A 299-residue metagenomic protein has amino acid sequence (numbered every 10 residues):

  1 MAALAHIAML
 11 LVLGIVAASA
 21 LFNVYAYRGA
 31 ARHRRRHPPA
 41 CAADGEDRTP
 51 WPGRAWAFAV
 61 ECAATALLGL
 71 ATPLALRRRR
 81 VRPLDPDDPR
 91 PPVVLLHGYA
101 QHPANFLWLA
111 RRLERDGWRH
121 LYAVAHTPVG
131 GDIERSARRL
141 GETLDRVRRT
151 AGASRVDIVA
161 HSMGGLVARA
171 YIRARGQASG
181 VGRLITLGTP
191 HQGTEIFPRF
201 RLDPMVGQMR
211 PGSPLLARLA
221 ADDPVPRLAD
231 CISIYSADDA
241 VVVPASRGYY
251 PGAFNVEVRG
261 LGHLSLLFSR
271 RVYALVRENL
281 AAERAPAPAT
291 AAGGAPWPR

Functional and structural regions predicted by a protein language model:
M1-V93, L107, D116, A295-R299: Flexible, membrane-associating and regulatory peripheral segments of lipid-active enzymes
A31, G69, N105-F106, I133 (+3 more regions): Short, function-defining helix-loop hinge/capping sites that tune catalysis or transport
R34, W108-L109, S136, R199 (+2 more regions): Single-residue recognition of alpha-helix boundary sites
A63, A137-G141, S269-R277: Short, amphipathic alpha-helical "lid/cap" segments that border enzyme active or binding sites
V94-A104, A110-V225, V241: Serine-dependent carboxylesterase/thioesterase catalytic core of lipase-like alpha/beta-hydrolase/SGNH enzymes
R173-R299: Helical cap/lid subdomain of alpha/beta-hydrolase-fold lipid enzymes that gates access to the catalytic pocket
